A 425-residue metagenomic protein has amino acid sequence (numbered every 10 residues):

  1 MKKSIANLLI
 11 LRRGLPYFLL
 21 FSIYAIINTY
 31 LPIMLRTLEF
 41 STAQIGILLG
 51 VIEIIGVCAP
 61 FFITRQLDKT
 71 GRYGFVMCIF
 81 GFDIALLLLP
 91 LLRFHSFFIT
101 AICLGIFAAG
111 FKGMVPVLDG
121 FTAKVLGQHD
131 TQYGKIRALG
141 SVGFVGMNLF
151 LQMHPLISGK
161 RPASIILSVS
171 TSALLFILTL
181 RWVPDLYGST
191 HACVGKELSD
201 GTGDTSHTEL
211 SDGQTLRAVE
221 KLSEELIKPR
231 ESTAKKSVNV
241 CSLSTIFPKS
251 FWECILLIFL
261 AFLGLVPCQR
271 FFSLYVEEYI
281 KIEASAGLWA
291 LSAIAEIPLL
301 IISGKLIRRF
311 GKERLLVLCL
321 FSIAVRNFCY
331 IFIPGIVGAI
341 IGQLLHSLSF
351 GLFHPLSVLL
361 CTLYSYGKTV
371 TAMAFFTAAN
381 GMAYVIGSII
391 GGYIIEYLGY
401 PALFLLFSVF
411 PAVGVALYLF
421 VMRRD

Functional and structural regions predicted by a protein language model:
M1-L8, V183-L256: Juxtamembrane intracellular "pre-TM" segments in multi-pass secondary transporters
K2-E53, F251-L288, H354: Helix-loop boundary and gating motifs at the non-cytosolic
F18, F97-M114, F259, G338-L352: Hydrophobic core of transmembrane alpha-helices in multi-pass small-molecule transporters, especially MFS/SLC-type
C58-R72, P155-L156, L299-K312, I395: Helix-to-loop junctions at the C-terminal end of transmembrane segments in multipass secondary transporters
F75-L89, R314-C329: Structural signature of the two symmetry-related core transmembrane helices
K112-G127, L352-S365: Intracellular juxtamembrane helix-capping segments at the cytosolic ends of symmetry-related transmembrane helices
A163-R181, L403-F420: Symmetry-related core transmembrane helices of the 12-TM Major Facilitator Superfamily/SLC fold
T369-Y397: A late C-terminal transmembrane helix in Major Facilitator Superfamily
